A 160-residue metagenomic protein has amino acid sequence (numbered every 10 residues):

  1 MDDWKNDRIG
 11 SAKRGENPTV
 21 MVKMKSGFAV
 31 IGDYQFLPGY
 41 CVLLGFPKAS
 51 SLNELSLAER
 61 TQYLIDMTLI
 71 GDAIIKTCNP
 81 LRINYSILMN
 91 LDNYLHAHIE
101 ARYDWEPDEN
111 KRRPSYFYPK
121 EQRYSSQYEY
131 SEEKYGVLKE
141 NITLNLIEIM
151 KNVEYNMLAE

Functional and structural regions predicted by a protein language model:
M1-E160: HIT superfamily nucleotide-processing domains
